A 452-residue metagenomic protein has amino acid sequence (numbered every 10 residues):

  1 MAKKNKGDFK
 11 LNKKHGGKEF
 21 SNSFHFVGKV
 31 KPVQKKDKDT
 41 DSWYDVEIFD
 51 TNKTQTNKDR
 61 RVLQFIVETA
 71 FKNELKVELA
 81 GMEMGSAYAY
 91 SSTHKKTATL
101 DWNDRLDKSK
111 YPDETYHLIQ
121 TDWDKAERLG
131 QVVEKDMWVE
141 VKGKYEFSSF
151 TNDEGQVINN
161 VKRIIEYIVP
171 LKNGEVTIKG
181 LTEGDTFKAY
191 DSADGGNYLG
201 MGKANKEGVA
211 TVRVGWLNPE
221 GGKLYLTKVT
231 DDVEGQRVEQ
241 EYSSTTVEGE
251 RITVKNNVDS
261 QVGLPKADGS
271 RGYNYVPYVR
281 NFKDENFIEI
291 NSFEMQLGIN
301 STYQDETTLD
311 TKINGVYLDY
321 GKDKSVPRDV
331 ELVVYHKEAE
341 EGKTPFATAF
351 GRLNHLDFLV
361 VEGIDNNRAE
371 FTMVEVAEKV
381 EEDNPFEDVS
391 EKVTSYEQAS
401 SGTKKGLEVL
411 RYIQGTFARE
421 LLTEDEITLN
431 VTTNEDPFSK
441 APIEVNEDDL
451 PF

Functional and structural regions predicted by a protein language model:
A2-N197, M201-K223, K228-E234, S244-F452: OB-fold and OB-like single-stranded nucleic-acid-recognition modules and their adjacent interaction interfaces
R237-E241: Extracellular and select intracellular beta-sandwich modules with Ser/Thr-enriched, small-residue motifs on
